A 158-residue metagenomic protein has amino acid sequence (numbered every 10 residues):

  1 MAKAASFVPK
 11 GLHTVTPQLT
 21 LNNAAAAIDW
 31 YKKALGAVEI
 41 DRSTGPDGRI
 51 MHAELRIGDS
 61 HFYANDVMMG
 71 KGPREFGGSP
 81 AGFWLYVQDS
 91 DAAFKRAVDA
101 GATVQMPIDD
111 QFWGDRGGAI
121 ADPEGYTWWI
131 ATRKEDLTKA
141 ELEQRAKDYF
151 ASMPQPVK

Functional and structural regions predicted by a protein language model:
M1-N22, I28-A121, I130-K158: Vicinal oxygen chelate
E124: C-terminal catalytic core of tyrosine-transesterase DNA break-rejoin enzymes
